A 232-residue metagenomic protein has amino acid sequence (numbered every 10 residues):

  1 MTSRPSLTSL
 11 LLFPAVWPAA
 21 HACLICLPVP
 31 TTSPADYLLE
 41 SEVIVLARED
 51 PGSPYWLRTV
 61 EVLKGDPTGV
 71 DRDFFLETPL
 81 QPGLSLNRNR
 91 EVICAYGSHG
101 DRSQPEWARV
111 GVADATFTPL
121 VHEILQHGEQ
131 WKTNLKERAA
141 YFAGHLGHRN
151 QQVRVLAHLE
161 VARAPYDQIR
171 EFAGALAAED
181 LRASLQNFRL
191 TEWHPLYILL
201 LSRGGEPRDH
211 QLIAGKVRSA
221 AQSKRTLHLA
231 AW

Functional and structural regions predicted by a protein language model:
M1-L10: Bacterial N-terminal signal peptides that target proteins for export
S9-P18: Bacterial N-terminal signal peptides
A19-R149, V153: Transition segments tied to proteolytic processing and entry into folded domains
Y96, L146-N150, V161, P165-Q168 (+2 more regions): Sec/Tat-exported extracytoplasmic proteins
H122-K132, V155-E171, Q186, E192-E206 (+1 more regions): Structural detector for internal amphipathic alpha-helices that build alpha-solenoid repeat scaffolds
L135-A143, D167-A183, P207-R218: Amphipathic alpha-helical scaffolding segments comprising HEAT/armadillo-like alpha-solenoid repeats
L146-Q152, N187-T191, S219-K224: Short coil turns that connect the paired helices of HEAT/ARM alpha-solenoid repeats
I213-W232: Acidic, glycine-rich loop-and-beta core segments that form the ion-binding/anion-interacting portion of active sites
